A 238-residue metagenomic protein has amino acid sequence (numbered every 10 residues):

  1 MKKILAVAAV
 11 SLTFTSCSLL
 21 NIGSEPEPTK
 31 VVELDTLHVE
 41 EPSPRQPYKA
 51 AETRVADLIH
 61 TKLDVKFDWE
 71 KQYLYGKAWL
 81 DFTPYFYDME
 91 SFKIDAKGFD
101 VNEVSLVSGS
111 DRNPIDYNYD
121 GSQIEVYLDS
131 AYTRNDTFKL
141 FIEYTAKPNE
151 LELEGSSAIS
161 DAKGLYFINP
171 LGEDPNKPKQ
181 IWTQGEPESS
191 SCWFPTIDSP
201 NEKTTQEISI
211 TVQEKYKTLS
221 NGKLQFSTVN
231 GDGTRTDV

Functional and structural regions predicted by a protein language model:
I4-T13: Sec-dependent N-terminal signal peptides
C17-V238: Acidic/His-enriched low-complexity segments
